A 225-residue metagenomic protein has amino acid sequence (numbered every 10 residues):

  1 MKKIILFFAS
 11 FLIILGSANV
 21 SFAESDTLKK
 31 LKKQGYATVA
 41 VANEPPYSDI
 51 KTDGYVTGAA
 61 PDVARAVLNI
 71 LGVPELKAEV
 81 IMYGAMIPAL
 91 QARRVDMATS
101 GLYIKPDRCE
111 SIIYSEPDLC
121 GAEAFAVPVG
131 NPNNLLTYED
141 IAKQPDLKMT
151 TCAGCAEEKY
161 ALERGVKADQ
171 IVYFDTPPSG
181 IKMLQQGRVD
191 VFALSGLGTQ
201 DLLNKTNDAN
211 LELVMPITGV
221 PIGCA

Functional and structural regions predicted by a protein language model:
F8-G16: Bacterial N-terminal signal peptides
S17-A23: Sec/Tat signal peptide C-region and signal peptidase I cleavage site
S25-G101, E110: Extracytoplasmic small-molecule ligand-binding "clamshell" domains of the periplasmic binding protein/Venus flytrap
A37-T38, V73-E75, I81, A92-S100 (+4 more regions): Alpha-to-beta junction loops
T38-P46, V56-L71, A124-D175, G196-Q200: Bilobed "Venus flytrap"/periplasmic-binding protein-like clamshell domains and structurally analogous long
R65, L76-I141, N210-L211: Acidic, polar ligand-binding/catalytic clefts
L76-P88, L136, I171-Q186, T218-V220: Short helix-initiation/N-cap motifs at beta->coil->alpha
C120-A126, G196-Q200, N204-A225: Periplasmic-binding protein-like
